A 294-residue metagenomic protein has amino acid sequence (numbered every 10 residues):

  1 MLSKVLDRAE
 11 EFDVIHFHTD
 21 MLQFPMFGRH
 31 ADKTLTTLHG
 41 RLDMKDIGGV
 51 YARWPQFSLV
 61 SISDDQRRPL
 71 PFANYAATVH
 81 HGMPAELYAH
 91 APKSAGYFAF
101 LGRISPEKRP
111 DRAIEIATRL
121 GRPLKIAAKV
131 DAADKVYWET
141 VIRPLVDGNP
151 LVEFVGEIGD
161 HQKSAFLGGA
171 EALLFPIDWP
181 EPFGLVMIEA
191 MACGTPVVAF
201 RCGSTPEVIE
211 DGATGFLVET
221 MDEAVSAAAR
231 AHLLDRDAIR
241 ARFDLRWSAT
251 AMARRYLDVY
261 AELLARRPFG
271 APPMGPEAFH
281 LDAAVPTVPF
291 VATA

Functional and structural regions predicted by a protein language model:
M1-A294: Catalytic cores of nucleotide-sugar-dependent glycosyltransferases that transfer UDP/GDP/TDP-activated
